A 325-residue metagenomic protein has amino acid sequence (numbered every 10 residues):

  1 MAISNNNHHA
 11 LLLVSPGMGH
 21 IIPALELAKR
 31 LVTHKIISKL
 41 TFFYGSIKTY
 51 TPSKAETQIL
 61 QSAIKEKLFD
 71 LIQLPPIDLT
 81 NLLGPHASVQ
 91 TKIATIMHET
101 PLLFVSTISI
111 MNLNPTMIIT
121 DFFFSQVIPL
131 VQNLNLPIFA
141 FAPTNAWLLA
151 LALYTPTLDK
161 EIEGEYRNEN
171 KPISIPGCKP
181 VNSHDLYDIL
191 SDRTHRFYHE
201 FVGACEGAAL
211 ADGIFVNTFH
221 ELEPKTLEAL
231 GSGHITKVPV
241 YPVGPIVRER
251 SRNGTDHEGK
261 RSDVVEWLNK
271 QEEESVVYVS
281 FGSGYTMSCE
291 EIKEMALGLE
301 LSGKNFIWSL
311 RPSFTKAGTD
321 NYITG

Functional and structural regions predicted by a protein language model:
M1-G325: Glycosyltransferase specificity loop/lid
